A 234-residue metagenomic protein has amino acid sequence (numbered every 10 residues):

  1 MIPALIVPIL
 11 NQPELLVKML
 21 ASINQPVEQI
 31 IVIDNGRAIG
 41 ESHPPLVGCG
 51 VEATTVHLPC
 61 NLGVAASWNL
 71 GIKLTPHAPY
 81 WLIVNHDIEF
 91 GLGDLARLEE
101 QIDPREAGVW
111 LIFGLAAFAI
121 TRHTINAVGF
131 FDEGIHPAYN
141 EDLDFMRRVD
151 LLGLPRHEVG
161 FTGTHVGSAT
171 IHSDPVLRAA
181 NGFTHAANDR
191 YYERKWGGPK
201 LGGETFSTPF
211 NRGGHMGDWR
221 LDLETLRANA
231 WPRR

Functional and structural regions predicted by a protein language model:
N11-Q25: Short, well-formed alpha-helical segments that are part of the catalytic scaffolds of diverse glycosyltransferases
S22, V32-P45, I88-E89: A conserved acidic beta->alpha catalytic loop
E28-R37, V56-L58: Short beta-strand/loop segment that forms part of the nucleotide-sugar
L58-T75: Glycine-rich, basic loop-to-helix element that forms the pyrophosphate-binding segment of sugar-nucleotide handling
A78-E89: Short beta-strand-to-loop acidic/aromatic patch adjacent to the donor-nucleotide binding site
L95-V109: Conserved donor-nucleotide/metal-binding helix-loop-beta segment in metal-dependent transferases, i.e., the alpha-helix
A116-G129: Conserved nucleotide-sugar donor-binding and metal-coordinating catalytic region shared by glycosyltransferases
P137, L143-R234: C-terminal catalytic/acceptor-binding lobe
